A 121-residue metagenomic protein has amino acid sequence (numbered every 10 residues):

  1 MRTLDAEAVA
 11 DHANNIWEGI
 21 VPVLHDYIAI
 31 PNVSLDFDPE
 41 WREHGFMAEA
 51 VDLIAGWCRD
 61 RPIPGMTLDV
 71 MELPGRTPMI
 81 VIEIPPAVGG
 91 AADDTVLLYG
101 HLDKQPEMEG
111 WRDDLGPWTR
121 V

Functional and structural regions predicted by a protein language model:
R2-V121: Acidic/His- and Gly-rich active-site-bordering loop/insert found across diverse amide/peptide-bond hydrolases
